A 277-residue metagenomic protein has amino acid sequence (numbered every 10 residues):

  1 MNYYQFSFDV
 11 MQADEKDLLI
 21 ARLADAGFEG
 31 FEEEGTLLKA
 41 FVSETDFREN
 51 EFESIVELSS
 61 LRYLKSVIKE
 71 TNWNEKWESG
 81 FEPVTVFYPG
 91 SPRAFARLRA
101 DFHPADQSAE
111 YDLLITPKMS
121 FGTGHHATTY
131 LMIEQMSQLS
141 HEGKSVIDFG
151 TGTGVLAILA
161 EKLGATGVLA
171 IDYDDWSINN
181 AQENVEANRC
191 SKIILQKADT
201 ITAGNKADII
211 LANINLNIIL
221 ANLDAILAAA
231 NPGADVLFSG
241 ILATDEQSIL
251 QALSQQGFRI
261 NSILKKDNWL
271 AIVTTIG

Functional and structural regions predicted by a protein language model:
N2-Q107: N-terminal auxiliary segments of SAM/dcSAM-dependent transferases
Q5, R97, L114-T116, L131 (+2 more regions): Conserved beta-strand segments that form the floor/walls of ligand-binding pockets within enzyme and binding domains
A21, Y130-I133, S137, L220-D224: Amphipathic, non-transmembrane alpha-helical secondary structure
A40-F52, E142, I147, I226 (+1 more regions): Accessory recognition modules or surfaces
L113-L114, I147: Conserved beta-strand elements of the Class I
M119, T123-A203: Conserved SAM/SAH cofactor-binding pocket of Class I
Y173-G277: S-adenosylmethionine
